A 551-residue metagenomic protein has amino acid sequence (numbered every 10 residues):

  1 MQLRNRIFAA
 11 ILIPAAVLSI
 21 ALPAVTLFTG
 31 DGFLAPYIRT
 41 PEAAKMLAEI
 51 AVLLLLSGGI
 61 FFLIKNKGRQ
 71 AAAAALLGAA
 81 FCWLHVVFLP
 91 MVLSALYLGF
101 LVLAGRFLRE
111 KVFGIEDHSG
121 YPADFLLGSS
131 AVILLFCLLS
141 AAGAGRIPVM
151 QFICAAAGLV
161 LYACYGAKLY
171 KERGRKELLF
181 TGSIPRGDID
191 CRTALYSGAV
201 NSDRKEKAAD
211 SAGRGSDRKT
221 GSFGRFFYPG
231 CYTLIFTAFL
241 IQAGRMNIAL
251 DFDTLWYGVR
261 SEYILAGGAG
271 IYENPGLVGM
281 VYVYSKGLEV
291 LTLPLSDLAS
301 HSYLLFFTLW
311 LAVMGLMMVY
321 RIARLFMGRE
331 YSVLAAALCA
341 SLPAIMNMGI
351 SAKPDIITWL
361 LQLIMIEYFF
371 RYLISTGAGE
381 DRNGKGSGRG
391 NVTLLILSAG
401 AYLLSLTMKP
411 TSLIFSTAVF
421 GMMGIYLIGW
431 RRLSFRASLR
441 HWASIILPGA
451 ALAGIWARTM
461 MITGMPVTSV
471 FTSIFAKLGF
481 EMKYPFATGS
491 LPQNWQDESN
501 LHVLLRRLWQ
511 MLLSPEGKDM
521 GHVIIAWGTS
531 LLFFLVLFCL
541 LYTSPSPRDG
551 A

Functional and structural regions predicted by a protein language model:
M1-P185, D190, Y196, D210-G213: Membrane-embedded, hydrophobic transmembrane alpha-helices
G58-F61, L159-A167, Y303-F326, Y542: Transmembrane-helix motifs of polytopic, lipid-linked glycan transferases
R69-A75, D117-A123, S302-Y303, V319-P343: Transmembrane-helix signature of polytopic, membrane-embedded enzymes that assemble or transfer cell-envelope glycans
A79, C137-S140, L394-P410, S416-G421 (+1 more regions): Membrane-interface alpha helices of multi-pass inner-membrane proteins
I350-T358: Short acidic/glycine- and proline-prone juxtamembrane loop motifs at membrane-interface regions of multi-pass membrane
M365-L394: Membrane-interface transmembrane helices that cradle and orient dolichyl/undecaprenyl
I425, G429, S438-M520: Membrane-lumen/periplasm interface segments of specific transmembrane helices in polyprenyl phosphate-linked
Y542-D549: Conserved small/polar residues in nucleotide/adenosyl-binding loops
